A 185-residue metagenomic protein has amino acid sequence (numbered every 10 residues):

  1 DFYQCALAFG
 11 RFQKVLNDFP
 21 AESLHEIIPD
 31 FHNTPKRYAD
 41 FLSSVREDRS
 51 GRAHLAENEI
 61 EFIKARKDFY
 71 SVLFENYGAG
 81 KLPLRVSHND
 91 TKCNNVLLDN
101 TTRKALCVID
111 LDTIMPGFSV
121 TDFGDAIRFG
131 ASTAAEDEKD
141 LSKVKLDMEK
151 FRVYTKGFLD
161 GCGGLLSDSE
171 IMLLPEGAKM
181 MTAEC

Functional and structural regions predicted by a protein language model:
D1, H32, E57, D137-E138 (+3 more regions): Phosphate/dinucleotide-binding and metal-coordinating scaffold of catalytic cores in nucleotide-dependent enzymes
D1-L7, R11, D18-H88, C93 (+1 more regions): ATP-dependent phospho-/nucleotidyl transfer catalytic cores
Y3-L7, E149, M172: A generic "alpha-helical surface" signal
C5, I63, Y154, L173-L174: A structural signal for short hydrophobic/aromatic patches embedded in well-ordered alpha helices
P83-H88, M115, K150, P175-T182: Secondary-structure capping and boundary motifs in well-ordered enzyme cores
N94-A135: Catalytic activation segment of kinase domains across protein kinase-like and atypical kinase folds
V120-G163, M180-C185: Active-site activation/catalytic loop segments of kinase-like enzymes and analogous catalytic loops in related
G157-P175: Hydrophobic alpha-helical bundle architecture
